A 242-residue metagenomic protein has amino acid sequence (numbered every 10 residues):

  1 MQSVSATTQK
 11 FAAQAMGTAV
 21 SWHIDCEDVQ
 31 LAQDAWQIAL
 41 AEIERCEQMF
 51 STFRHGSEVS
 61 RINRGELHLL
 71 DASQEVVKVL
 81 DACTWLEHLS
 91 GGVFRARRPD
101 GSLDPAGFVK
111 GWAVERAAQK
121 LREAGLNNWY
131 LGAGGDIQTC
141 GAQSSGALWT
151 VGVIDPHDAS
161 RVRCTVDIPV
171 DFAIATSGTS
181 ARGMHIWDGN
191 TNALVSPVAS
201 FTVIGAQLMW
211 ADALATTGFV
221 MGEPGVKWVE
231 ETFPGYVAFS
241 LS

Functional and structural regions predicted by a protein language model:
M1-S242: Mature catalytic core of soluble alpha/beta enzymes
